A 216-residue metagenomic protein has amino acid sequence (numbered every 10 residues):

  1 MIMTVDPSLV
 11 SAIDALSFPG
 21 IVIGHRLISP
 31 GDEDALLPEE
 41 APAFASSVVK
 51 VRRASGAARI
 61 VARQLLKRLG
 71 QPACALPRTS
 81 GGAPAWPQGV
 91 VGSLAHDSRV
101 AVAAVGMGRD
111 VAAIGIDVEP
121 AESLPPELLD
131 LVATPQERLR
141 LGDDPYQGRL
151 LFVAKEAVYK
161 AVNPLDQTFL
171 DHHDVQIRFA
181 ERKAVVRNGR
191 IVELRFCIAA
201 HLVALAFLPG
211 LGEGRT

Functional and structural regions predicted by a protein language model:
M1-T216: Core catalytic alpha/beta fold that binds nucleotide/phospho-ligands
